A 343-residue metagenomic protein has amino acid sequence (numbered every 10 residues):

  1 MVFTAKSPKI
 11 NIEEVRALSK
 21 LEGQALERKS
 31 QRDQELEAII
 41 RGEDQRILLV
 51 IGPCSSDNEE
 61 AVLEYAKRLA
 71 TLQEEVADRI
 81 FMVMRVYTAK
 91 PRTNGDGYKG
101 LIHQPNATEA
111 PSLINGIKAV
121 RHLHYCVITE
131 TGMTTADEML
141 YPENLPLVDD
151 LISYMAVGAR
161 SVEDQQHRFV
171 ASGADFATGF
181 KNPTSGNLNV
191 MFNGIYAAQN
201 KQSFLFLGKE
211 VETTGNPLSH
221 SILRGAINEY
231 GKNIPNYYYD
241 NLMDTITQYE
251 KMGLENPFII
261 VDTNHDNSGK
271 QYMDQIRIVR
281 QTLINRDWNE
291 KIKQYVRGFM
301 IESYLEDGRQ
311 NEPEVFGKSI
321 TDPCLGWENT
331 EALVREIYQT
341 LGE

Functional and structural regions predicted by a protein language model:
M1-R41: N- or domain-start disorder-to-order transition segments that initiate the globular core
E37-Q45, K251-N256: Glycine-rich phosphate/diphosphate-binding loops that line cofactor/substrate pockets in enzymes
L48-A61, D322: Conserved phosphate/anionic-ligand binding catalytic regions in large, soluble enzymes, centered on
G52, V261, G326: Conserved, mostly hydrophobic/aromatic
A66, R79-D244, H265-K270, Q275-Q281 (+3 more regions): Active-site-facing alpha/beta catalytic cores
T245-E250: Redox- and metal-dependent alpha/beta enzyme cores, enriched for Fe-S-associated oxidoreductases and cofactor-handling
S303-L341: Internal helix-turn-beta structural module
